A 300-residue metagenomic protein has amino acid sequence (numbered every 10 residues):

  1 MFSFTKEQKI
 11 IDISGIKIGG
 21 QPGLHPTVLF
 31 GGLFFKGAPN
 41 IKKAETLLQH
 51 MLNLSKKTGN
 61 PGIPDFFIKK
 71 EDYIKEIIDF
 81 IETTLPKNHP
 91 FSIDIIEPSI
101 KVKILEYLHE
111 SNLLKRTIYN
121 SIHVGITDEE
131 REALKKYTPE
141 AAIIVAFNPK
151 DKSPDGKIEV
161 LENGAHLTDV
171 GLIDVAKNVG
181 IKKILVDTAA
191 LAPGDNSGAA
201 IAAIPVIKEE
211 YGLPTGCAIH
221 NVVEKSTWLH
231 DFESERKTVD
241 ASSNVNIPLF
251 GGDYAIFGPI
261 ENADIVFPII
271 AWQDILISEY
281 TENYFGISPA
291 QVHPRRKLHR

Functional and structural regions predicted by a protein language model:
M1-G19, P259-E261, F267-R300: Extended, intrinsically disordered, low-complexity segments
F2-H166: Active-site beta->alpha loop and helix N-cap motifs at the rims of alpha/beta catalytic domains
S3, S14, S55, S92 (+10 more regions): Generic serine detector
R116, R131, R236, R295-R296 (+1 more regions): Arginine residue identity/basic-tract feature
E132-T281: Catalytic alpha/beta core domains of metabolic enzymes, predominantly
